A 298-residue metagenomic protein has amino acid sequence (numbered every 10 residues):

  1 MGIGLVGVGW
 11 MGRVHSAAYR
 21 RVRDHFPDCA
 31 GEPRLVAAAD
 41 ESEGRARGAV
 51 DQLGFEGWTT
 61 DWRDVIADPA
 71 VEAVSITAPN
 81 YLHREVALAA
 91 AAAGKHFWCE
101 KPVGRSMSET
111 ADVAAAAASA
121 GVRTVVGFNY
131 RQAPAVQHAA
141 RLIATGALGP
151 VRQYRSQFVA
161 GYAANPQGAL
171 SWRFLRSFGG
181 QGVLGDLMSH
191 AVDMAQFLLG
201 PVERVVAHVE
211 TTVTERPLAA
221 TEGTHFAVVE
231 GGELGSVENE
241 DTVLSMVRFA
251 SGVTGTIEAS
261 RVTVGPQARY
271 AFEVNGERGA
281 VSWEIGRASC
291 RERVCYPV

Functional and structural regions predicted by a protein language model:
M1-L53: N-terminal Rossmann-like dinucleotide-binding module
P33-L35, V71, V151, V202: Core-facing hydrophobic residues within beta-strands of well-ordered domains
A37, G57, A73, R123 (+1 more regions): Short, Asp-centered acidic motifs that coordinate Mg2+ and/or phosphate in catalytic or ligand-binding sites
F55-W62: Conserved SAM-binding strand-loop segment of SAM-dependent methyltransferases
A73, P79-R131, G146: Beta-strand-loop-alpha-helix segment that lines the small-molecule cofactor/substrate pocket of alpha/beta enzymes
Y130-S236: Predominantly a Rossmann-like dinucleotide-binding segment in NAD(P)-dependent oxidoreductases
D193-R287: Contiguous beta-strand/loop segments that form the cofactor/metal-binding neighborhood of enzyme cores
I285-V298: Residue-level detector of conserved catalytic or cofactor/ligand-binding positions in enzyme active sites
